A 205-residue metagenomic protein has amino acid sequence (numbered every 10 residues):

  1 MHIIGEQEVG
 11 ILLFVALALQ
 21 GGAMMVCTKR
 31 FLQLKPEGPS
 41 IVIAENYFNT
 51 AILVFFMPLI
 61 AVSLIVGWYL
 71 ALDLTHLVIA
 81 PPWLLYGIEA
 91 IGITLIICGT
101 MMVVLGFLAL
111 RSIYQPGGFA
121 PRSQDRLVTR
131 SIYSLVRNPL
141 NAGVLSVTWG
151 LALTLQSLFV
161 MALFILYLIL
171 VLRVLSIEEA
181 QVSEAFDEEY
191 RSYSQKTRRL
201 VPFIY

Functional and structural regions predicted by a protein language model:
M1-T129, T148-Y205: Membrane-anchoring alpha-helices and their flanking helix-loop junctions
T94, T129-L145: Membrane-interface loop-to-helix entry segments
